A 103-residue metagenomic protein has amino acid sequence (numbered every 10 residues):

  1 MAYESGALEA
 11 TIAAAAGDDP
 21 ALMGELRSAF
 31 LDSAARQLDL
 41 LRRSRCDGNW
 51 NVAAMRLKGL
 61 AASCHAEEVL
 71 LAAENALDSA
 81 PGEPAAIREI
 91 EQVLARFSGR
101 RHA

Functional and structural regions predicted by a protein language model:
M1-A103: Two-component system phosphorelay core
